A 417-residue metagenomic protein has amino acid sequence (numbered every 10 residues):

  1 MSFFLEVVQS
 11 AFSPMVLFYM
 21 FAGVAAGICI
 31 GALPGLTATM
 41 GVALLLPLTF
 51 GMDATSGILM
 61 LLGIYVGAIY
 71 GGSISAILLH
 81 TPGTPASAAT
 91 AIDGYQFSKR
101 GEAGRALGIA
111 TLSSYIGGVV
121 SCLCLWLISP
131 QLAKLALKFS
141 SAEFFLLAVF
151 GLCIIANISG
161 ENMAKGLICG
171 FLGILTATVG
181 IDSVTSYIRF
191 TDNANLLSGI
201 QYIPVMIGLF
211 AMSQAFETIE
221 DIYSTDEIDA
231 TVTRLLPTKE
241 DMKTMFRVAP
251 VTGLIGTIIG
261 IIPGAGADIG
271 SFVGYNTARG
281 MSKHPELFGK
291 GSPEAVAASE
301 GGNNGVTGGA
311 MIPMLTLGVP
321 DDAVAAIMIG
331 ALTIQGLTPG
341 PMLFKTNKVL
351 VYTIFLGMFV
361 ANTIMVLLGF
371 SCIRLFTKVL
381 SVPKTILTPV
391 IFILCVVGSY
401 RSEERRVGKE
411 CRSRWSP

Functional and structural regions predicted by a protein language model:
M1-A11, L127-A148, L152, K165 (+2 more regions): Inter-helical loop and helix-membrane interface segments of multi-pass membrane transporters/permeases
M1-G57, P130, I188-S292, R374-K378 (+1 more regions): Helix-loop-helix hairpins and the membrane-proximal interhelical loops of multi-pass alpha-helical transport proteins
Y19, G23, G27, G31 (+27 more regions): Alpha-helical transmembrane segments in multi-pass membrane proteins
L44, L78-R105, Q131, D229-V232 (+3 more regions): Flexible loop linkers connecting adjacent transmembrane helices in multi-pass alpha-helical membrane transporters
T49-F50, F150-I154, G170-I181, Y202 (+1 more regions): Small-residue-rich segments of transmembrane alpha-helices in multi-pass membrane proteins, especially helix faces
T55-L59, Q96-S113, K283-A295, A323-A326: Membrane-interface alpha-helices at helix entry/exit sites of multi-pass transporters
L135-S141, R374-L387: Membrane interface segments of multi-pass transport proteins and intramembrane proteases
E404-C411: Conserved small/polar residues in nucleotide/adenosyl-binding loops
